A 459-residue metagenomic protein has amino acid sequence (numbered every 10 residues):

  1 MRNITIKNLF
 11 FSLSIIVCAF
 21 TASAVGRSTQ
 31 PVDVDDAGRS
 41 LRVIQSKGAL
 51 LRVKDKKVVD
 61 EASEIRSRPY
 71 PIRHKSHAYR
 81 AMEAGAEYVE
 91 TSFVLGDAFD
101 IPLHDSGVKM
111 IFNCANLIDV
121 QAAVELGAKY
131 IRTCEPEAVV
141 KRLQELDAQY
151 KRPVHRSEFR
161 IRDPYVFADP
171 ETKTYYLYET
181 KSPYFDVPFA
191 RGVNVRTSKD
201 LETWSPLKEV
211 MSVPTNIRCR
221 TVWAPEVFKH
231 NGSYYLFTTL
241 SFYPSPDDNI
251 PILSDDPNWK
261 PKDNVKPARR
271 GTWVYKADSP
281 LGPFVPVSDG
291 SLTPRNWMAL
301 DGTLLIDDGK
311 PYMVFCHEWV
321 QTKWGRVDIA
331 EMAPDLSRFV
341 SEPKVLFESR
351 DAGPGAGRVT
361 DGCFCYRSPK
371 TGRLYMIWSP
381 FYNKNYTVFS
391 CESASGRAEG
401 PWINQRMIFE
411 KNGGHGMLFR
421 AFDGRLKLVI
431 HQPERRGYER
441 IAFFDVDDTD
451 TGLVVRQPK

Functional and structural regions predicted by a protein language model:
M1, S46, R338-V340: A broad structural signal for short, well-ordered beta-strand segments within beta-sheet-rich domains
M1-R2, C18, G26: Low-complexity intrinsically disordered segments
R2-F11: Bacterial N-terminal signal peptides that target proteins for export
F11-A19: Bacterial N-terminal signal peptides
S12, T29, S67-P69, R162 (+2 more regions): Selective for proline/serine-rich intrinsically disordered segments in cytosolic/nuclear regulatory regions
V25, T29-K56, A62-D147: C-terminal active-site rim and adjoining tail of enzyme catalytic domains
D147-K459: Carbohydrate-active catalytic/glycan-binding domains of CAZyme proteins, especially the secreted or lumenal ectodomains
